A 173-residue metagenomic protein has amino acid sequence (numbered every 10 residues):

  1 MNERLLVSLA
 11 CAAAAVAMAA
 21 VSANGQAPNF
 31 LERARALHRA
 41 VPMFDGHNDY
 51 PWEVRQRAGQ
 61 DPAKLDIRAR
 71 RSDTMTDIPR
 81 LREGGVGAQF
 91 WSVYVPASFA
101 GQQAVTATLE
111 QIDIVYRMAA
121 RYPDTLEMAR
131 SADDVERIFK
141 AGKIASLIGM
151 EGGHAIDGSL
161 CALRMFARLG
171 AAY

Functional and structural regions predicted by a protein language model:
M1-L5: Positively charged n-region of N-terminal signal peptides that target proteins for export
S8-A19: Bacterial N-terminal signal peptides
V21-Y173: N-terminal hydrophobic targeting/anchoring segments and the immediately downstream early-domain regions of hydrolases
